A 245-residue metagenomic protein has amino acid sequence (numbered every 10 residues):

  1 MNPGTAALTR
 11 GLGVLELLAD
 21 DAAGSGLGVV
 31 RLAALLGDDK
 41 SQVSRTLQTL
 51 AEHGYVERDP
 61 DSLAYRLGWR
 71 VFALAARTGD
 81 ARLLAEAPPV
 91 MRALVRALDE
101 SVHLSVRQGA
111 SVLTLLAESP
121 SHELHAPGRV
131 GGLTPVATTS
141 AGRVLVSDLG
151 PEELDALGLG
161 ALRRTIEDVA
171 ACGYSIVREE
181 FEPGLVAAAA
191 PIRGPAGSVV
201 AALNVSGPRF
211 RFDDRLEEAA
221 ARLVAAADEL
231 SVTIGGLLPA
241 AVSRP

Functional and structural regions predicted by a protein language model:
M1-A81, V232-G236: N-terminal helix-turn-helix
L17, L35, T46, E86-A97 (+4 more regions): Amphipathic alpha-helical regulatory segments at dimerization interfaces that relay allosteric signals between sensory
D61-D155: Amphipathic alpha-helical effector-binding/dimerization core of metabolite-sensing transcriptional regulators
R96, E180-G184: Short loop/turn motifs at secondary-structure junctions and domain boundaries
T114, V177, A189: Short hydrophobic/aromatic beta-strand element in the GNAT-like acyltransferase core that lines or flanks the acyl-donor
L159-E167, C172, P183, V200-P245: Juxtadomain coupling helices with adjacent low-complexity linkers
P183-P191: A short beta-strand signature within small-molecule sensing/ligand-binding domains used in signal transduction
R193-V199: Flexible loop/coil segments at beta-strand boundaries within sensory signal-transduction domains
